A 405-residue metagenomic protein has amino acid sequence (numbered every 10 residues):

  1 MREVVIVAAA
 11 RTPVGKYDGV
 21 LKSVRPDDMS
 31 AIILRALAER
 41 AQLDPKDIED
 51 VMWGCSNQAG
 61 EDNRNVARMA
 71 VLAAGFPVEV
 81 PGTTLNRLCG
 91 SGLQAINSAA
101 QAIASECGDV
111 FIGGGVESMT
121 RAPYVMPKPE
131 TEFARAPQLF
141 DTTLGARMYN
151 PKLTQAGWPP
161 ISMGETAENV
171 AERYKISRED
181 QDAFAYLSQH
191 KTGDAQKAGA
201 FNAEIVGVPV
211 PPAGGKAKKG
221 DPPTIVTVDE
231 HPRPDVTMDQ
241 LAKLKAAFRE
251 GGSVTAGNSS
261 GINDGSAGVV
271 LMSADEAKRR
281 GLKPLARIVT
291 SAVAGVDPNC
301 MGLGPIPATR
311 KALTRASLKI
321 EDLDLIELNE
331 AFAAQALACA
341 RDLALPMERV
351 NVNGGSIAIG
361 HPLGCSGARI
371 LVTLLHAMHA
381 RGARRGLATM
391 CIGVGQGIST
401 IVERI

Functional and structural regions predicted by a protein language model:
M1-A74, P81, T166-R178, S188 (+4 more regions): Conserved active-site "lid/cap" helical segment
M1-P26, A36, G145, V236-L303 (+5 more regions): Condensing-enzyme catalytic core mediating Claisen C-C bond formation in acyl metabolism
R11-T12, K22-D27, A31-I32, R40 (+3 more regions): N-terminal extracellular/periplasmic Venus flytrap/periplasmic-binding protein-like
K46-G54, P81-N86, F111-G115, D180-L187 (+5 more regions): Beta-strand segments within the central parallel beta-sheet cores of soluble alpha/beta enzyme folds
W53, E165-E168, E204-V206, V289-A358: Active-site pocket-lining segment
C55-F111, T143-R147, G157-M163, D235-G261 (+3 more regions): Conserved catalytic cysteine-centered active-site region of acyl-thioester-dependent Claisen-condensing enzymes
V110-V170: Flexible glycine-/small-residue-enriched beta->alpha junction loops that bind anionic phosphate/pyrophosphate groups
